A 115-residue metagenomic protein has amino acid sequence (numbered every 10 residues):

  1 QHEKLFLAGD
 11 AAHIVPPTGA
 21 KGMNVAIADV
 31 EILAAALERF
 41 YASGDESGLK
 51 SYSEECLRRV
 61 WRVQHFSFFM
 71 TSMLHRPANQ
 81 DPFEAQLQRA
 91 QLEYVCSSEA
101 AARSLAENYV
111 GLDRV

Functional and structural regions predicted by a protein language model:
Q1-G22, G44: FAD/FMN-dependent oxidoreductases across multiple families
A20, A35-V115: C-terminal helical "tail/cap" subdomain of flavin- and related membrane-associated enzymes
